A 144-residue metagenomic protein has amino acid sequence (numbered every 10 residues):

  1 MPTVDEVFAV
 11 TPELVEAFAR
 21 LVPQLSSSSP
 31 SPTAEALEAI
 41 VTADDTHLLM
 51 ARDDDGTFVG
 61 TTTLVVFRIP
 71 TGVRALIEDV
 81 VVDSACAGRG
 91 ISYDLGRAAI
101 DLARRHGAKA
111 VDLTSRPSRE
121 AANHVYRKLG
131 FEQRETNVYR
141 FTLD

Functional and structural regions predicted by a protein language model:
P2-G72, E78, G96-R97, L102 (+2 more regions): Acetyl-CoA-dependent GNAT
V22, V81, P117: Short, histidine-centered active-site or binding-site loop motifs used for metal coordination, general acid-base
V65, D83, T114, N137: Conserved residues at the C-terminal ends of beta-strands
R68, V80-A87: A short, internal acetyl-CoA/4′-phosphopantetheine-binding micro-motif in the GNAT/acyltransferase core
L76-D79, V125: Residue-level recognition of specific faces of alpha-helices
G90: Glycine-rich phosphate-binding loop
Y93, R97, R105, P117-E135 (+1 more regions): Conserved active-site alpha-helix within GNAT-family acetyltransferase domains
A103-S115: Conserved GNAT acetyl-CoA-binding A-motif
